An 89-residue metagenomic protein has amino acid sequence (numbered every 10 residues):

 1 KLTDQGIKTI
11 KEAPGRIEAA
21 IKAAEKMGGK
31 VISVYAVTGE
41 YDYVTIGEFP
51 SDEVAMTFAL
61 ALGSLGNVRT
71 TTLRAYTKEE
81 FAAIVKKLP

Functional and structural regions predicted by a protein language model:
K1, Y35-F58: Short, well-ordered beta-strand segments in beta-rich or mixed alpha/beta enzyme and ligand-binding folds
K1-K26, K30, G39-Y41, E80-P89: Short S/T/G/P-rich N-terminal loop/turn motif that feeds into the first structured element of a domain
I10-E12, I46-G47, F58-L60, L73 (+1 more regions): Surface-exposed beta-strand edges and their flanking turn/coil or helix-capping segments
G28-Y35, T70-T72: A short linear hydrophobic-aromatic micro-motif
F49-E79: An amphipathic, aromatic/His-enriched active-site/gating alpha helix that lines ligand/cofactor pockets
